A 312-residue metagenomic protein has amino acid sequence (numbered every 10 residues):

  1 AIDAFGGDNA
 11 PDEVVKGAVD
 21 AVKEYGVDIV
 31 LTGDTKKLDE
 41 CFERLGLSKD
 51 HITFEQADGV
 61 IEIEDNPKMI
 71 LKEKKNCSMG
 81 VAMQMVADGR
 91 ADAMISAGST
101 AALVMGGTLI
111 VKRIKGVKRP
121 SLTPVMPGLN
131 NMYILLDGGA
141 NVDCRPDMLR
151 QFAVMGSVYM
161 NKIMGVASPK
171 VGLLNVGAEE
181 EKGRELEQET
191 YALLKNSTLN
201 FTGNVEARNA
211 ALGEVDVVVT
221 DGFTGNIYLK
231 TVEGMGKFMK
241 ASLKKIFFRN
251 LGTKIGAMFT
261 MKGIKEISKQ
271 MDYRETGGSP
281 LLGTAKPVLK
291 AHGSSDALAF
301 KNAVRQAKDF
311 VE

Functional and structural regions predicted by a protein language model:
A1-D39: N-terminal phosphate-binding or glycine-rich loops at protein starts, especially the Walker A/P-loop of NTPases
D3, T32, E55, S96-G98 (+6 more regions): Short beta-strand segments
D8-V14, N76-G89, A93-G107, I114 (+6 more regions): Short glycine/serine/threonine-rich phosphate/pyrophosphate-binding segments that cradle anionic phosphate groups
D12-E13, D28-V30, K36, V142-A207 (+2 more regions): Glycine-rich phosphate/diphosphate-binding loop of Rossmann-like nucleotide-binding domains
V22-Y25, F42-H51, M164, L194-L199: Short helix-capping segments at alpha-helix termini
G26, V30-L31, D65, L71 (+5 more regions): N-terminal glycine-/lysine-enriched basic segments
L47-A91: Phosphate/nucleotide-donor binding subsite
T108-P120, P127-L135, E214-V218, G222-E312: Glycine-rich phosphate/nucleotide-binding loop
